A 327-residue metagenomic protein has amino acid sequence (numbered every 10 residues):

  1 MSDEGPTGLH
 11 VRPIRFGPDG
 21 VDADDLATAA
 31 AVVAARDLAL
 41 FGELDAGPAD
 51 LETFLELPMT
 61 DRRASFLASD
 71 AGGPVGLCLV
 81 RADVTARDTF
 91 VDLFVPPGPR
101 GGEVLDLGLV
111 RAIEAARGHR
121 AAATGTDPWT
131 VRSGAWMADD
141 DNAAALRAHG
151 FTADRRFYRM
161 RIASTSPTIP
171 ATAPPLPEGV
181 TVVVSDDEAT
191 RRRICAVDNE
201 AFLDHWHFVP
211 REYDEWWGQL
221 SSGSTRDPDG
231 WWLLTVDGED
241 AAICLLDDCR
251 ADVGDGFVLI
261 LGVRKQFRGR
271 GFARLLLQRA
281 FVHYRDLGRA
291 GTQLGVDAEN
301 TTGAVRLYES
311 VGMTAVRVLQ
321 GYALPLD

Functional and structural regions predicted by a protein language model:
M1-D50, A173-R211: Short amphipathic alpha-helix that is part of the acyltransferase structural core
M1-G5, A82-D88, V95-E178, Q320-L324: Acyl-donor-binding surface of acyltransferase catalytic domains
I14-F16, A34-A122, R132, V236-D237 (+1 more regions): Conserved donor-binding loop and adjoining core beta-sheet/short helix segment in diverse acyl/aminoacyl transferases
V91, V131-S133, V258, T292-V296: Conserved hydrophobic beta-strand within the GNAT/NAT acetyltransferase core sheet that lines the active-site cleft
G101-G118, V263, G269-D286, V305-S310: Conserved acetyl-CoA-binding loop-helix of GNAT-fold acetyltransferases
L146, Y308, M313: Conserved active-site tyrosine of GNAT-family acetyltransferases
R159-V180, T190, A290-T302, G312 (+1 more regions): C-terminal "cap" of GNAT-fold acetyltransferases
I169-G256: Flexible, substrate/cofactor-facing loop regions flanked by secondary structure within enzyme catalytic domains
